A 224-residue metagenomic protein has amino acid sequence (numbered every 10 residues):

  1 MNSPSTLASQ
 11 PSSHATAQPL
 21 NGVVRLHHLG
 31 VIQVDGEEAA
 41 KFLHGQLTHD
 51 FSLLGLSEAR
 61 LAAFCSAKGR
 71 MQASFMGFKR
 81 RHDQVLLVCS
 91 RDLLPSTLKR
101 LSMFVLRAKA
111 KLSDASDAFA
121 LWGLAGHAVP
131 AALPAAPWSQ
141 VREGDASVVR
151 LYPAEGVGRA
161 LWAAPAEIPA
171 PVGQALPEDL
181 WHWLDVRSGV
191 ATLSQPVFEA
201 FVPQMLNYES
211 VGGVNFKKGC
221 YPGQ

Functional and structural regions predicted by a protein language model:
M1-P222: Basic, glycine/lysine-rich polyanion-binding surfaces/domains
